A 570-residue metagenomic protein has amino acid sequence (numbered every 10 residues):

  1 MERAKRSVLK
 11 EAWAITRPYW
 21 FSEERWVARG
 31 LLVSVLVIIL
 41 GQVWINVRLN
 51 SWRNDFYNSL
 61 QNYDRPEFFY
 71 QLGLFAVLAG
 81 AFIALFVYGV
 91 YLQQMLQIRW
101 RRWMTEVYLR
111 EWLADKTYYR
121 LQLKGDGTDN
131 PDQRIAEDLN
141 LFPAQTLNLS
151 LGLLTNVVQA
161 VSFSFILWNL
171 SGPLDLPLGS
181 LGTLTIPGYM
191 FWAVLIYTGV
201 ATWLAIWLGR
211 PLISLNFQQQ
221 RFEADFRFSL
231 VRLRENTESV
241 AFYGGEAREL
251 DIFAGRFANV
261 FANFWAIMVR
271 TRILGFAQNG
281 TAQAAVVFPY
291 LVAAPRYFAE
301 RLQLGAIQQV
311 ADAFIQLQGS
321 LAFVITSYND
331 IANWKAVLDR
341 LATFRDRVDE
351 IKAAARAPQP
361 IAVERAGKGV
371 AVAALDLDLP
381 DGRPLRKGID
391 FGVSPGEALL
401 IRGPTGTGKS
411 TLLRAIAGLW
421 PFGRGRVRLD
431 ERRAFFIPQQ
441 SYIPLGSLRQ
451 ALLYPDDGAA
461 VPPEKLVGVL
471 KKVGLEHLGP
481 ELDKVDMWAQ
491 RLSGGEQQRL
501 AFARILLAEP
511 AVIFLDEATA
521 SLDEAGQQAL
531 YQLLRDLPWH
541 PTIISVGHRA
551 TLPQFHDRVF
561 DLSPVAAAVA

Functional and structural regions predicted by a protein language model:
M1-N46, N54-F75, G89, Q93 (+6 more regions): Membrane-integrated ABC transporters
V37, G41, N50, A81 (+6 more regions): A hydrophobic transmembrane-helix motif
G127, A342-L400, G423-D430, G468 (+1 more regions): Primarily ABC-family ATPase nucleotide-binding module
G209, I213, A224, A241-G245 (+4 more regions): Cytosolic ends of transmembrane helices, especially the final helix of ABC transmembrane type-1 domains
P211-A266, R356: Loop segments that connect adjacent transmembrane helices in multi-pass transporters
A417: Helix-to-loop junction immediately C-terminal to a conserved catalytic motif
S441-M487: Conserved "ABC signature" C-loop
